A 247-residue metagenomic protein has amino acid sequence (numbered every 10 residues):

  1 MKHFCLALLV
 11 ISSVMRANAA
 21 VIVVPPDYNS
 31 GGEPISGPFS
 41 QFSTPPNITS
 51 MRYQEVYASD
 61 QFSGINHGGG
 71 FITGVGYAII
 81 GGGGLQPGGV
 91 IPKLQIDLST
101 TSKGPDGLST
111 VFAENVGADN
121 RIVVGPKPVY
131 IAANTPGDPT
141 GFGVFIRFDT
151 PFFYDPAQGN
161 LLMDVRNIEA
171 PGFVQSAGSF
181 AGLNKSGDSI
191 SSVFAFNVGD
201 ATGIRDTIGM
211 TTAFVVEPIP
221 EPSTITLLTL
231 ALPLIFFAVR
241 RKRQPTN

Functional and structural regions predicted by a protein language model:
F4-S12, T229-A231: Sec-dependent N-terminal signal peptides
L9-A17, I235-F237: Hydrophobic h-region of N-terminal signal peptides that target proteins for export in Gram-negative bacteria
A17-I48: Boundary/junction segments of secreted and surface-exposed precursor proteins
I22-Y28, A157-P218: Proprotein-processing/basic-patch segments
G70-G82, M163: A short beta-strand element within beta-rich, extracytoplasmic domains of secreted/secretory-pathway proteins
L85-S186: Aromatic- and Gly/Pro-enriched, solvent-exposed loop/edge beta-strand patches characteristic of beta-rich domains
E221-V239: A short, hydrophobic C-terminal helix/tail in secreted or cell-surface proteins
F237-N247: C-terminal membrane-anchoring or membrane-association module
